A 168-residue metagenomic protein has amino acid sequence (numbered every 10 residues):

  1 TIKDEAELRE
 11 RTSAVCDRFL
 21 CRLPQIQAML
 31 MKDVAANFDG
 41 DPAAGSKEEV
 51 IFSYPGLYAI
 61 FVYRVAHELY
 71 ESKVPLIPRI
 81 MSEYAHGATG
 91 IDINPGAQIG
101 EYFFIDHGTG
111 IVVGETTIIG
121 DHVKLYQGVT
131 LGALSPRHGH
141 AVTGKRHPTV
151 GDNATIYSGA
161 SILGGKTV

Functional and structural regions predicted by a protein language model:
T1-E83: Terminal amphipathic alpha-helical/low-complexity segments used for targeting or macromolecular assembly
H86-V168: Structural signal for interior beta-strand "rungs" in well-ordered beta-sheet cores of soluble enzyme domains
